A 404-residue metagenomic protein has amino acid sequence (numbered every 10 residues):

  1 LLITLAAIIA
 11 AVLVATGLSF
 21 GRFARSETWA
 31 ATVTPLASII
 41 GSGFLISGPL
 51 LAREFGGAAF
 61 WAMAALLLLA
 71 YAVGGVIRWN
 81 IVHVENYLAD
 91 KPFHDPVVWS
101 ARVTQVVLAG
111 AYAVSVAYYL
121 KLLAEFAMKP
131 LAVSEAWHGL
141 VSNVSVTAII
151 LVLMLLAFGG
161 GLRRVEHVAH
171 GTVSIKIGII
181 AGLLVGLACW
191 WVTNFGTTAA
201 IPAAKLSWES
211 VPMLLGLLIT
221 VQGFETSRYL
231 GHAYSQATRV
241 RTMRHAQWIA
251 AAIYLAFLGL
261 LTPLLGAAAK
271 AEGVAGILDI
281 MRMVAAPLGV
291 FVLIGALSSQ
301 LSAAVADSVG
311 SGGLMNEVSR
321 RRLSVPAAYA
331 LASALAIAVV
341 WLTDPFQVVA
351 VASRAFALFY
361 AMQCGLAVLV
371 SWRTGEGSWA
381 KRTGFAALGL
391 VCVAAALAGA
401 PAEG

Functional and structural regions predicted by a protein language model:
L1-G21, I46, W61, L183 (+3 more regions): A generic transmembrane alpha-helix motif of multi-pass inner-membrane proteins
L1-S47, G74, R78, F158-G160 (+3 more regions): Membrane-interface "cap" regions at the ends of multi-pass membrane proteins
L2-A30, L50-T104, A246-A251: Extracellular loop-to-transmembrane helix junctions
G21-F23, R53, E125-E135, I150-T172 (+3 more regions): Membrane-water interface regions at transmembrane-helix termini and the short interhelical loops of multi-pass membrane
G21-R22, A136-A148, R163, H167-I280 (+1 more regions): Helix-loop-helix junctions that connect adjacent transmembrane segments in multi-pass membrane transporters
M63, Y71-W137, V290-E317, L342-M362: Hydrophobic transmembrane alpha-helices that form the core helical bundles of multi-pass secondary transporters
A89-V97, Q247-L301, E317-R321, S333-I337 (+1 more regions): TM-loop-TM module centered on a large, flexible mid-protein loop between adjacent transmembrane helices in multi-pass
A127, N143-W190, V349-C364, A380-L388: Membrane-interface loop-to-helix entry segments
